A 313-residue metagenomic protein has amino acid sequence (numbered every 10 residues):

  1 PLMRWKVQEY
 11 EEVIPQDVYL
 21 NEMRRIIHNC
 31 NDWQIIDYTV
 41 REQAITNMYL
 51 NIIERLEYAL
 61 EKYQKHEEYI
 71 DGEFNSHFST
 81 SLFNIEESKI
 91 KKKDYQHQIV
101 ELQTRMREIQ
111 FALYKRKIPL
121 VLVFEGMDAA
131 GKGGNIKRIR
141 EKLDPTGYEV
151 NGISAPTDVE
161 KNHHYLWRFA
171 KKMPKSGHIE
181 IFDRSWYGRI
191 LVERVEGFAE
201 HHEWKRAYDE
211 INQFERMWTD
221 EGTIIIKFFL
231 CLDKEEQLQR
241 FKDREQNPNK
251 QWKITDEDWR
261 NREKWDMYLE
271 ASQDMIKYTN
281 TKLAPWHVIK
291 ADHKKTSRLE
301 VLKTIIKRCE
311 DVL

Functional and structural regions predicted by a protein language model:
P1-L313: Glycine-rich phosphate-binding loop of ATP-dependent small-molecule kinases
